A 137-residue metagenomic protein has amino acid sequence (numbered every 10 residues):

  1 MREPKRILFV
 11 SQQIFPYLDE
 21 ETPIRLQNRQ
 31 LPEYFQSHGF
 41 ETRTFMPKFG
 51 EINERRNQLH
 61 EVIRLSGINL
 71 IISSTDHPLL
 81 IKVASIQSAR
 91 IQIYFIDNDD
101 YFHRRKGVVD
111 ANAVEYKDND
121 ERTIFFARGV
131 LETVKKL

Functional and structural regions predicted by a protein language model:
M1-A84: N-terminal subdomain of nucleotide-sugar transferases
H38, K136-L137: Alpha-helix C-cap/termination motif
K48-K136: A conserved catalytic-core segment of Leloir-type glycosyltransferases
